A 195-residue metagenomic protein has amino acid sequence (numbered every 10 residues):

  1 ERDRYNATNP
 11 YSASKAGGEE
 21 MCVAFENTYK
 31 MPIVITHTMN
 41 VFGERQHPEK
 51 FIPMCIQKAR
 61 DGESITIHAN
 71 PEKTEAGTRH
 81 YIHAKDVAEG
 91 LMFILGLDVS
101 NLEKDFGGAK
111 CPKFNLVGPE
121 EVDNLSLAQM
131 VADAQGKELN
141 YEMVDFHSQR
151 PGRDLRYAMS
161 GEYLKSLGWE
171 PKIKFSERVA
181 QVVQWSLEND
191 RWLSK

Functional and structural regions predicted by a protein language model:
E1-I35, N40, Q46-P48: Catalytic helix-loop patch of NAD(P)-dependent Rossmann-fold dehydrogenases
P10, R45-P48, R79, R153-L155: Short, solvent-exposed loop/turn segments at secondary-structure boundaries
G17, M21, F25, C55 (+2 more regions): Hydrophobic alpha-helix immediately C-terminal to the catalytic Tyr-X-X-X-Lys motif of short-chain
T38-M39, C55, V182: Aromatic-residue hotspot detector
G43-E44, D123: Short catalytic/ligand-binding loop motif for oxyanion handling, primarily in non-cytosolic enzymes, centered on
A59-K195: C-terminal substrate-binding subdomain of Rossmann-fold SDR/epimerase-dehydratase oxidoreductases
